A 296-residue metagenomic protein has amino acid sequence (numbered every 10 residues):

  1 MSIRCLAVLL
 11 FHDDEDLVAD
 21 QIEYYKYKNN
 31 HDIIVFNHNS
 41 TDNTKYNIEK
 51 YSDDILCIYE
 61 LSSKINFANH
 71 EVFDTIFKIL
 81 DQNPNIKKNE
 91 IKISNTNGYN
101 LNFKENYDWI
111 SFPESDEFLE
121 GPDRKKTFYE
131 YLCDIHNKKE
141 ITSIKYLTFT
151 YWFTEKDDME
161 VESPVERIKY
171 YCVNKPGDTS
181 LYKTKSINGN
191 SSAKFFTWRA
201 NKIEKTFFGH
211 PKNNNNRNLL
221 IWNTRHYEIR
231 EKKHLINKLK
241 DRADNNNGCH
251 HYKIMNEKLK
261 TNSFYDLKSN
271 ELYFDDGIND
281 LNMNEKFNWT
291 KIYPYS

Functional and structural regions predicted by a protein language model:
M1-E23: N-proximal low-complexity "stem/linker" segments adjacent to membrane-targeting elements
E23-H31: Short, acidic, metal-binding catalytic loop of nucleotide-sugar glycosyltransferases
Y24, F36-T44: Ser/Thr-glycine-rich phosphate-binding loops at phosphate-binding pockets of nucleotides, nucleotide cofactors
H31, D108, T142: Short acidic/polar active-site loop segments enriched in Thr and Asp
H31-N39, Y59-S63: Short beta-strand/loop segment that forms part of the nucleotide-sugar
H38, P113-S115, P122: Active-site acidic Asp-centered loop
K45-F112, E120-G121: Active-site-proximal specificity loops/subdomain of glycosyltransferases
N69-D74, P84, E90-N97, G121-S296: Catalytic-site signature of metal-activated, phosphate-bearing donor transferases, centered on the GT-A/GT-A-like
